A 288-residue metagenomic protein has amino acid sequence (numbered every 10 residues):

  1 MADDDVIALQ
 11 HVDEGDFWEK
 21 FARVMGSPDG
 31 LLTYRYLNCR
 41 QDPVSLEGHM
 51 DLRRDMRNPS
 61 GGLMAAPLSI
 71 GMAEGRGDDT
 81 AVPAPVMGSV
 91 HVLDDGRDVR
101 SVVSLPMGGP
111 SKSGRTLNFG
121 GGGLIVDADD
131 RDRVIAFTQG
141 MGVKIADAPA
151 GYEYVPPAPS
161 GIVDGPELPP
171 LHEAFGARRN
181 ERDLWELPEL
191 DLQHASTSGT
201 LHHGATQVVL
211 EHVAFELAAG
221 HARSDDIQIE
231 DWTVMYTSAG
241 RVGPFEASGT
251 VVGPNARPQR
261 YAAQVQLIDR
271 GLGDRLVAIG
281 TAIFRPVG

Functional and structural regions predicted by a protein language model:
M1-H49, G140-Q193: Non-catalytic linker/capping segments at the edges of enzyme domains
M1-M87, G96-V99, T116, G120: Hydrophobic, helix-prone linear segments
A2-D13, A81, R97-R100, G109-D164 (+2 more regions): HotDog/MaoC-like acyl-thioester-processing domains
L31, M87, N118, I229-D231 (+1 more regions): Short coil/loop residues immediately preceding or within conserved phosphate-binding loops of NTP-utilizing enzyme
P43-E47, M87, F137, N180-E186 (+4 more regions): Intrinsic-disorder/low-complexity, polar/charged segments enriched in Ser/Thr/Lys/Arg/Asp/Glu/Gln
E47-E74, R182-I229, V234, P244: A conserved, well-ordered hydrophobic junction motif at loop->secondary-structure transitions
M72, V90, V103, M107 (+3 more regions): Structured N-terminal alpha/beta-domain signature that marks small ligand/cofactor-binding or signaling modules
G75-S104, A214-V251: Hydrophobic beta-strand-centered segment that forms part of the acyl-chain substrate-binding groove
